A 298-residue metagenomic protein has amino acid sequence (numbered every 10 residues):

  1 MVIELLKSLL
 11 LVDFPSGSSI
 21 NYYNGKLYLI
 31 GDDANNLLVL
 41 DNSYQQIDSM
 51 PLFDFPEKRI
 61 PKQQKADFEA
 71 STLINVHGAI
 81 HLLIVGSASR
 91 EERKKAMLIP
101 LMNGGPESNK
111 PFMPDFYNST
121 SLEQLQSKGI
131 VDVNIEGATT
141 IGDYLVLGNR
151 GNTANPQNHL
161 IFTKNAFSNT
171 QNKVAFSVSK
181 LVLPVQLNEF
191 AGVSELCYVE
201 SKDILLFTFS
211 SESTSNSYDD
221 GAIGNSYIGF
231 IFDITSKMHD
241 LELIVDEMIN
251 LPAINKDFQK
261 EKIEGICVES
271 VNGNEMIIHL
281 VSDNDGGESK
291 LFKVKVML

Functional and structural regions predicted by a protein language model:
M1-L298: Sequence/structural signature of beta-propeller domains
